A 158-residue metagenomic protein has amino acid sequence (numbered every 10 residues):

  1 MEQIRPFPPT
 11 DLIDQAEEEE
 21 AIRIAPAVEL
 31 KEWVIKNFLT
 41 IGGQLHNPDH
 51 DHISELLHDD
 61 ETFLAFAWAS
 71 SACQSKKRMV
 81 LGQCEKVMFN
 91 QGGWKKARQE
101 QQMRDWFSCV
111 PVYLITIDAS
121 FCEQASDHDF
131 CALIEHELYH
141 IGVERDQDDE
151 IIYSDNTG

Functional and structural regions predicted by a protein language model:
M1-Q3, Q147: Eukaryotic intrinsically disordered, low-complexity regions
I4-K77: N-terminal "first-domain core" detector
P26, D129-F130: Short amphipathic alpha-helical segments
F63, W68-M103: Signature of Gram-negative chaperone-usher
C73, F121-E123, H140: A short acidic, glycine/proline-enriched capping/turn motif at secondary-structure boundaries, especially helix N-cap
N90-H128, E144: Active-site scaffold of zinc-dependent metalloenzymes
A132-E144: Active-site recognition of the HExxH zinc-binding catalytic motif
V143-G158: Post-HEXXH active-site segment of zinc metalloproteases
